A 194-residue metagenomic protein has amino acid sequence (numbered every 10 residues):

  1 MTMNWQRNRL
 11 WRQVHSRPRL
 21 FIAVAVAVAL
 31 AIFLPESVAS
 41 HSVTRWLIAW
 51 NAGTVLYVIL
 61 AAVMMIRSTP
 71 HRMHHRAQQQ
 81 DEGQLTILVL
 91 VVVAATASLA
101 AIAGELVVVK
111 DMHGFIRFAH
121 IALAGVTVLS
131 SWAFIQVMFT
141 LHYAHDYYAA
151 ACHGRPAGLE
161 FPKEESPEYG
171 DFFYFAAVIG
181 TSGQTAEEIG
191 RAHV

Functional and structural regions predicted by a protein language model:
M1-Q13: Short, Lys/Arg-rich, polar N-terminal cytosolic tail immediately upstream of the first transmembrane signal-anchor
Q13-E36: The first (N-terminal) embedded transmembrane alpha-helix
H41-I59: Loop-to-helix transition at the N-terminal end of transmembrane alpha-helices
A62-Q80, A103-H113: Membrane-helix interface/capping segments
M73-V93: Juxtamembrane helix-capping/reentrant segments at transmembrane boundaries
V128-G154: Transmembrane alpha-helix/helix-exit interface in multi-pass inner-membrane proteins
Y147-I189: Membrane-proximal soluble regions of multi-pass membrane proteins
A192-V194: Conserved small/polar residues in nucleotide/adenosyl-binding loops
